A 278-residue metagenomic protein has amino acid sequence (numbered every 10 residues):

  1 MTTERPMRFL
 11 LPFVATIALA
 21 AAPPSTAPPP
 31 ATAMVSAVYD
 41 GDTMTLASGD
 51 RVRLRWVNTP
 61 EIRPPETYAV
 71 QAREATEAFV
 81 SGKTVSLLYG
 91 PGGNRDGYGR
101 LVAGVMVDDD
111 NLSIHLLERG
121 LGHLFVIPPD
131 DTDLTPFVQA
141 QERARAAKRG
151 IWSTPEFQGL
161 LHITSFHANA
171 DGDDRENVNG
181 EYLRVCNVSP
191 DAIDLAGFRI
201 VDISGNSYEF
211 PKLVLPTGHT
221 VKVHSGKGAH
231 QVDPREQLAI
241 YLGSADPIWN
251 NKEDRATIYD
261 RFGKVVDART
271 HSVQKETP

Functional and structural regions predicted by a protein language model:
M1-F9: Positively charged n-region of N-terminal signal peptides that target proteins for export
T2, A20-P278: Small beta-barrel nucleic-acid-binding modules, primarily SNase/OB-fold domains and secondarily Tudor-like barrels
F9-A18: Bacterial N-terminal signal peptides
